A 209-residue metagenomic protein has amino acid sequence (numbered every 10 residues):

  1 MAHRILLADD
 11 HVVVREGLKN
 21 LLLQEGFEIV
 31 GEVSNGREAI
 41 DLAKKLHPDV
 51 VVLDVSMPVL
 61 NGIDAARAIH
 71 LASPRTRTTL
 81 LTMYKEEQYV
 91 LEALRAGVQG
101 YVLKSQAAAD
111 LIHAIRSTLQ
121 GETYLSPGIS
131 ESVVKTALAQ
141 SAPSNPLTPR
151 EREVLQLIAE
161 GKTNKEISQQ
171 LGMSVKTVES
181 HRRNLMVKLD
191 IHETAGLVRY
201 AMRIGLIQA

Functional and structural regions predicted by a protein language model:
V12-G31: Two-component/phosphorelay signaling modules centered on CheY-like receiver
G26-S34, L42, I191: Short hydrophobic/Thr-rich beta-strand motif most characteristic of the beta2 strand and flanking loop of CheY-like
N35-E38, V59-D64: Acidic catalytic/metal-coordinating carboxylates
D41, I63-R75: Short amphipathic alpha-helix used as the core "switch/output" element in two-component signaling
L46-V52: Active-site beta3 strand of CheY-like receiver
D54, T82: Active-site residues of response regulator receiver
Q88-E153, L206-Q208: Short, flexible helix-to-coil linker/hinge segments that flank and couple to helix-turn-helix
T163-G196: Recognition helix of helix-turn-helix DNA-binding domains
